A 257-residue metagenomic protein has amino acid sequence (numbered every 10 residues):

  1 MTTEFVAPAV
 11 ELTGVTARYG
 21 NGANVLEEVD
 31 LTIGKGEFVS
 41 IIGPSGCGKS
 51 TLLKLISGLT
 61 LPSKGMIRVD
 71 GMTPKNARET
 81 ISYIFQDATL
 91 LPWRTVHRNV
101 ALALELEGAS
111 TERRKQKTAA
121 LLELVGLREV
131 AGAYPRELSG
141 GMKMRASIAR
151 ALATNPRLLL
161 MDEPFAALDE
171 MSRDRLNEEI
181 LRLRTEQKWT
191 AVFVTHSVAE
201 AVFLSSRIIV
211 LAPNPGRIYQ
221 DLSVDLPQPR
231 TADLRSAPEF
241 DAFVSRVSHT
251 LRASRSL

Functional and structural regions predicted by a protein language model:
E4-A9, A17-E28, K35: A short, flexible loop at the N-terminus of ABC-type nucleotide-binding domains that lies
I42-P44: The feature captures the beta-strand-to-loop junction immediately N-terminal to the Walker
S57: Helix-to-loop junction immediately C-terminal to a conserved catalytic motif
G65-A77: Conserved ABC transporter NBD signature motif
R94-A101: Short coil-to-helix segment of the ABC ATPase nucleotide-binding domain corresponding to the Q-loop/switch region
A101, E105, E112-E129, R182: Conserved ABC ATPase "signature" region
A133-R136, R150, T154: Conserved signature/switch motifs of ABC ATPase nucleotide-binding domains
L159-D162: Catalytic Walker B motif of ABC-type/P-loop ATPase nucleotide-binding domains
